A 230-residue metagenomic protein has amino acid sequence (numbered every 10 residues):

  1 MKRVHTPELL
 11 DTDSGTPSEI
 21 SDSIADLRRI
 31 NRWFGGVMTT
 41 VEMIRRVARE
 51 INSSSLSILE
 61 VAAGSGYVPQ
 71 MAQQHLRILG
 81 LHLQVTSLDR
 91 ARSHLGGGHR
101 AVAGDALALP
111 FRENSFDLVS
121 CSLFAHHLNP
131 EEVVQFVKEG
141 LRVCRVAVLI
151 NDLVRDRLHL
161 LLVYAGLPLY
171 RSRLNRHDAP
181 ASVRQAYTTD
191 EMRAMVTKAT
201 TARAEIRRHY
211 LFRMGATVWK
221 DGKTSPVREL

Functional and structural regions predicted by a protein language model:
L9-A48: Class I SAM-dependent methyltransferase Rossmann-like catalytic core, especially the SAM/SAH-binding loop
S57-A108: Class I SAM-dependent methyltransferase SAM/SAH-binding core
S120: A conserved beta-strand element that flanks and buttresses the S-adenosyl-L-methionine
F124: Hydrophobic adenine-recognition pocket in adenosine-nucleotide-binding enzymes
L128-E139, V143: A short, conserved alpha-helix within the catalytic core of class I
C144-L153: Conserved beta-strand signature within the Rossmann-like core of class I S-adenosyl-L-methionine
L153-A199, E205: C-terminal alpha-helical "lid/dimerization" subdomain adjacent to the S-adenosyl-L-methionine
Q185, T189-G222, R228-L230: Conserved Class I S-adenosyl-L-methionine
